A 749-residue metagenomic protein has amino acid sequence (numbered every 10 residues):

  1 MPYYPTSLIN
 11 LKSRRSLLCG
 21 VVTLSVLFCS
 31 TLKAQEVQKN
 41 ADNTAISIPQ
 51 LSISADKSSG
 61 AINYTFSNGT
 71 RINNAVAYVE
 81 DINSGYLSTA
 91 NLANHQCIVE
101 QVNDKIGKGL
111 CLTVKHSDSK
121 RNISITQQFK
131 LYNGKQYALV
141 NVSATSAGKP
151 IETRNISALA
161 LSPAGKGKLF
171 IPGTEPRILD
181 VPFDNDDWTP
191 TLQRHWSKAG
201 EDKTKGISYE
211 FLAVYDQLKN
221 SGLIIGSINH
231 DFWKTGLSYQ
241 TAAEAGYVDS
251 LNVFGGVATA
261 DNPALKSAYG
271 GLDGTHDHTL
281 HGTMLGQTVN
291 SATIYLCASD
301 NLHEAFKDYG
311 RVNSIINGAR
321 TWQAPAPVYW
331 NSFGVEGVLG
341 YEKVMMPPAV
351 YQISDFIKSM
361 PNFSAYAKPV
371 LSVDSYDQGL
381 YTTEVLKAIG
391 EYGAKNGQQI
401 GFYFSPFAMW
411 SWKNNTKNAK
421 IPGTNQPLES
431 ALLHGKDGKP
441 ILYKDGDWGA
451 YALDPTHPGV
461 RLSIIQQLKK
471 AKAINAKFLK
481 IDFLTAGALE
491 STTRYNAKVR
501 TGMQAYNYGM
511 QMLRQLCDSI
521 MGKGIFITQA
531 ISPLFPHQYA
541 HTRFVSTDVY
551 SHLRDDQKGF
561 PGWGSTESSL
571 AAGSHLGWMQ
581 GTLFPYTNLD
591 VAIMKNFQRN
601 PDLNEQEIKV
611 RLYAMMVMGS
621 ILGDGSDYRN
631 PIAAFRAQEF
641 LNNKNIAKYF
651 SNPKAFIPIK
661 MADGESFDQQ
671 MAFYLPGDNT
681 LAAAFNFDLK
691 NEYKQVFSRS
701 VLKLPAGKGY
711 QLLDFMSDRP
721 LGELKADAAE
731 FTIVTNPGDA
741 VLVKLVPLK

Functional and structural regions predicted by a protein language model:
M1-Q38: Bacterial Sec-dependent N-terminal signal peptides
I46, Q50-L92, I98-A365, F478: Carbohydrate-recognition beta-sandwich/jelly-roll modules in extracellular/periplasmic carbohydrate-active proteins
L161-P176, V701-D718: Solvent-exposed beta-hairpin/edge-strand motifs
Q323-S491, M512-L516, I527: Substrate-binding cleft of carbohydrate-active enzyme catalytic domains
K417-A450, D454-P458, L462, Y508-P631: Glycan-recognition surfaces
K609, M615-M618, G623, M661-P705 (+1 more regions): Carbohydrate-binding surface patches
L612-D663: Aromatic- and carboxylate-lined catalytic core of secreted/periplasmic carbohydrate-active enzymes
L724-K749: C-terminal beta-strand-rich structural cap/linker in extracellular carbohydrate-active enzymes
